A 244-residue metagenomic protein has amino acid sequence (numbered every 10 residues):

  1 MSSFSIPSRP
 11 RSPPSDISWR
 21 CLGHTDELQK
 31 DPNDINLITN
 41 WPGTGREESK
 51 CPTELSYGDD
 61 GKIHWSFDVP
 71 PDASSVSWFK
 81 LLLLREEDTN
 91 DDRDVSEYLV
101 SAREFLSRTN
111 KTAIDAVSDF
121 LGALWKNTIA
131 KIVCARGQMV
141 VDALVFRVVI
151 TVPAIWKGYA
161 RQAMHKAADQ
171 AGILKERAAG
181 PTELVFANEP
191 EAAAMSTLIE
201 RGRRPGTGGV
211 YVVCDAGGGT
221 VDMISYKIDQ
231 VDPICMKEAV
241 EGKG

Functional and structural regions predicted by a protein language model:
M1-I35, L198-E238: Gly/Thr-rich phosphate-binding beta-strand-loop-beta motif of the actin/hexokinase/Hsp70
S3, L28-Q29, W41-R46, E54-L55 (+5 more regions): Beta-strand elements of modular eukaryotic interaction domains
R11-P13, V145-P153, E183-N188, Y211-D215 (+1 more regions): Extended hydrophobic secondary-structure segments that form protein cores and membrane-embedded regions
D16-W19, H24, D59, L83 (+3 more regions): Residues that form ligand- and interface-recognition hot spots within folded domains
D31-D169: Phosphate-binding loop and its immediate beta->loop->alpha context in nucleotide/phosphate-handling enzymes
K50-D59, S74, I228-G244: Glycine-rich phosphate-binding loop plus the immediately following alpha-helix
I155-K157, E191-A192, G218-V221, Q230 (+1 more regions): Conserved nucleotide-binding/hydrolysis micro-motifs of P-loop NTPases
M164-V212, A216-G217, C235-M236: Hydrophobic, small-residue-rich alpha-helical packing segments that form membrane-like cores
